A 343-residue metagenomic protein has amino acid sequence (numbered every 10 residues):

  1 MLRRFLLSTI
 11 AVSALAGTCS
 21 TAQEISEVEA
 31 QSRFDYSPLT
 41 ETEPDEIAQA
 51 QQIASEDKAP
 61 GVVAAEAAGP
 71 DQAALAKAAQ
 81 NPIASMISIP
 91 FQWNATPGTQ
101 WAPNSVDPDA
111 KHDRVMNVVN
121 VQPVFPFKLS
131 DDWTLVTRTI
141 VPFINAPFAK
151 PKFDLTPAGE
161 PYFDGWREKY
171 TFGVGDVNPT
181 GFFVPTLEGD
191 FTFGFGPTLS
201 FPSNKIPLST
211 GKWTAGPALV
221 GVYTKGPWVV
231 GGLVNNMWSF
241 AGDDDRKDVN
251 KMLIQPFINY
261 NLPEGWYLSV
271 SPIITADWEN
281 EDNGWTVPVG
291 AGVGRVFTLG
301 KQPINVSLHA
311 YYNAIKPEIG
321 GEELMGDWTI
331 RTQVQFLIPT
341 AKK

Functional and structural regions predicted by a protein language model:
M1-L7: Bacterial N-terminal signal peptides that target proteins for export
L7-G17: Bacterial N-terminal signal peptides
T18-A22: Sec/Tat signal peptide C-region and signal peptidase I cleavage site
E24-K343: Transmembrane beta-barrel domains of Gram-negative outer membranes and organellar outer membranes
